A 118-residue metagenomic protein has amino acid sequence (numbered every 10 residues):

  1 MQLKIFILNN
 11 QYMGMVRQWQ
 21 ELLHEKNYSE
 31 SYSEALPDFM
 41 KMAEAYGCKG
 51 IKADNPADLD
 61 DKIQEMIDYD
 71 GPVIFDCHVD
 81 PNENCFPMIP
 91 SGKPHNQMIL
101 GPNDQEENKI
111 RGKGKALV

Functional and structural regions predicted by a protein language model:
M1-V118: Thiamine diphosphate
